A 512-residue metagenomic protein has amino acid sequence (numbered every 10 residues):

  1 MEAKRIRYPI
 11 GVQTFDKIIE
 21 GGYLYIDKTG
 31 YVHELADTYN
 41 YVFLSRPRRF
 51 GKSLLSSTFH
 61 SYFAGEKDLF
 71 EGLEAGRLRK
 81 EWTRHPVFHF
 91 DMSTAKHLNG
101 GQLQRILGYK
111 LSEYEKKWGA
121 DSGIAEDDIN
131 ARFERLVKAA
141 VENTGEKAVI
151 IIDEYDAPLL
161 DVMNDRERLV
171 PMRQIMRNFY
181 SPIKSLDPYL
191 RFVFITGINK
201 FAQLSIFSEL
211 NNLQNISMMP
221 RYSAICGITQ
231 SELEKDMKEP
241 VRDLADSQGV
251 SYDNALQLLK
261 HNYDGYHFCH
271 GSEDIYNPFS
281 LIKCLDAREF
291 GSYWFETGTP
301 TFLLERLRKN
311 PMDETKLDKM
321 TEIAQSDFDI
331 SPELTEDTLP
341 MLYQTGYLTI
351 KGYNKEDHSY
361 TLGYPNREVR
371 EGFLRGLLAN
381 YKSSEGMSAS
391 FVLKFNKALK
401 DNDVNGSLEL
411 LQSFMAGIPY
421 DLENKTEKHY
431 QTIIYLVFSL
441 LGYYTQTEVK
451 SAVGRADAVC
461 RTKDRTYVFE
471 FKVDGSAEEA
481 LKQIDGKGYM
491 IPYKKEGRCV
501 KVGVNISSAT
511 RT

Functional and structural regions predicted by a protein language model:
M1-T426, L441: Phosphate-binding site recognition
A140-T144, V437-K463: Active-site metal-binding core of divalent-cation-utilizing nuclease and nuclease-like domains
V149, R465-Y467, V500: Structural motif
V170-Q174, V473-I491: Mg2+/Mn2+-dependent nuclease catalytic core
K394, A398, G406, R461-D464 (+1 more regions): Extended alpha-helical scaffold and adjacent linker segments that couple domains and build interaction/assembly
I434, A458-V473, K487: Conserved catalytic cores of phosphodiester-cleaving nucleases, focusing on short active-site segments
A477-L481, M490-T512: Nucleic-acid nuclease catalytic cores
